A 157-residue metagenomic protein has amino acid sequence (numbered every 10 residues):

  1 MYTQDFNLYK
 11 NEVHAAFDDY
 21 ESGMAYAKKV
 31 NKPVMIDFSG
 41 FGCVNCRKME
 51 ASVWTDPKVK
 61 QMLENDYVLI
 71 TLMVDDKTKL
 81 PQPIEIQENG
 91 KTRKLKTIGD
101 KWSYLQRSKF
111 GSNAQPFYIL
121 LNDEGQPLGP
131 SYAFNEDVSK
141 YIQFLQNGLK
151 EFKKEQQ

Functional and structural regions predicted by a protein language model:
M1-I36, F41-Q157: Proteins that catalyze or organize thiol-disulfide redox chemistry and the adjacent proteostasis machinery handling
